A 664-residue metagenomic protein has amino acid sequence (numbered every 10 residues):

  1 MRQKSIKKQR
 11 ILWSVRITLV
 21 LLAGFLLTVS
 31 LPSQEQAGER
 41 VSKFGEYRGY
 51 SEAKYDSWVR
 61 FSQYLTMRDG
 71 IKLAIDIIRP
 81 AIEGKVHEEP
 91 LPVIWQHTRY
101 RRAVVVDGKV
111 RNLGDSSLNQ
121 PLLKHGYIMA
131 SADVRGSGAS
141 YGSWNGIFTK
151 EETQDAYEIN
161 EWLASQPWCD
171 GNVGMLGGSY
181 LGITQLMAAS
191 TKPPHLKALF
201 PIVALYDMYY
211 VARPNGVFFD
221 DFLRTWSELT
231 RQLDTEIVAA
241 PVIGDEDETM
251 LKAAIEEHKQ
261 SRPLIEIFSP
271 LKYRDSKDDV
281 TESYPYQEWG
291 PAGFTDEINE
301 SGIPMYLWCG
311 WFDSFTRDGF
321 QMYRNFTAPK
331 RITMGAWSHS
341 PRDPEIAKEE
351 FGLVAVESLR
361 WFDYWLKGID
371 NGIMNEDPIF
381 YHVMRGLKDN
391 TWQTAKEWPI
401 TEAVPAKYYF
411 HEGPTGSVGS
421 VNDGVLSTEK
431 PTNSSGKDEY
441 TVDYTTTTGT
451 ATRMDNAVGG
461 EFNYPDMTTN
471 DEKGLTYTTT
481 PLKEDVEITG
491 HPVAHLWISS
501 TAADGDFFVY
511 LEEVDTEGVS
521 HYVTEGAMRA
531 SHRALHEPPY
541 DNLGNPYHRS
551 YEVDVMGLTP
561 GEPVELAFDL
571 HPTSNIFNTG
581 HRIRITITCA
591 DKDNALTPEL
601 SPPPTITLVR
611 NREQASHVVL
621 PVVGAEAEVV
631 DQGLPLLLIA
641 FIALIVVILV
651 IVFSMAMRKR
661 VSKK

Functional and structural regions predicted by a protein language model:
E46-E89, T478, L482-E484: N-terminal cap/lid segment of alpha/beta-hydrolase-fold proteins
Y47, K348-K659: C-terminal, loop-rich substrate-recognition/catalytic regions characterized by aromatic stacking residues
R48, N112-S116, K124, S190-E300: Accessory cap/linker subdomain of secreted extracellular hydrolases
G84-A164, D515-T516, K592: Cap/lid segment of the alpha/beta-hydrolase catalytic domain
P167-S179: Alpha/beta-hydrolase fold nucleophile elbow
G178-M187: Glycine-rich nucleophile elbow surrounding the catalytic serine of serine-hydrolase chemistry
L307-C309: Short beta-strand/loop motif that positions the catalytic acidic residue of the alpha/beta-hydrolase fold
R317-R331: Active-site-adjacent alpha-helix of alpha/beta-hydrolase-fold enzymes
